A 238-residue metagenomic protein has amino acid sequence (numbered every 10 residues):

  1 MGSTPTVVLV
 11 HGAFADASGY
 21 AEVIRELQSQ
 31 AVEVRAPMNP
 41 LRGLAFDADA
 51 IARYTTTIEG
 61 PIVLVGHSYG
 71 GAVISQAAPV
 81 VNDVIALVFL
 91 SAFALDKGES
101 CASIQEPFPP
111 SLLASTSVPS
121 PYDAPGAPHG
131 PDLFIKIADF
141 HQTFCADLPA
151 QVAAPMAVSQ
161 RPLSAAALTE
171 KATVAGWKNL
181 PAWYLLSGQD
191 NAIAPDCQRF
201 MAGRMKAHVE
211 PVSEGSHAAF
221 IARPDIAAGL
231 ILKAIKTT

Functional and structural regions predicted by a protein language model:
G2-G60: Active-site catalytic motif of lipid deacylating hydrolases and related acyltransferases
P5, W177-A182, M205-H208: Short, proline-enriched alpha-helix->beta-strand connector loops that line the catalytic pocket of alpha/beta-hydrolase
V65-G70, I74: Gly/Ala-rich beta-loop-alpha elbow adjacent to hydrolase catalytic centers
D83-P128, S164-A167, M201: Flexible "cap/lid" loop of the alpha/beta hydrolase fold
P155-G176: Active-site nucleophile elbow and catalytic-triad environment of alpha/beta-hydrolase enzymes
Y184-L186: Short beta-strand/loop motif that positions the catalytic acidic residue of the alpha/beta-hydrolase fold
G188-I221, K233-A234: Conserved loop-alpha-helix segment in the C-terminal half of the alpha/beta-hydrolase fold that carries the catalytic
